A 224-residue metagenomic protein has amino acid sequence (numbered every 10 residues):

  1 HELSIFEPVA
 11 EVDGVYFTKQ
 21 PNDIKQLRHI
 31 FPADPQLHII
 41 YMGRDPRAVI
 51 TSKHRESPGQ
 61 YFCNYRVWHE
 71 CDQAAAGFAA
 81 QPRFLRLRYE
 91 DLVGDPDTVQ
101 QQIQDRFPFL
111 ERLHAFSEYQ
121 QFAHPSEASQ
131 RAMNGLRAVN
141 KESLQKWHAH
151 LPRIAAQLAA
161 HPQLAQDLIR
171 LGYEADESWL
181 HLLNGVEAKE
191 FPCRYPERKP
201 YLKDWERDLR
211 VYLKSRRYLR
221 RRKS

Functional and structural regions predicted by a protein language model:
H1-T18, P196: Small/polar (Gly/Ser/Thr/Ala-rich) solvent-exposed segments that form structured loops/beta-strands/short helices used
A10-H114, E127-N134: PAPS-dependent sulfotransferase catalytic domain
L110-S224: PAPS-dependent sulfotransferases, especially Golgi type II membrane carbohydrate sulfotransferases
